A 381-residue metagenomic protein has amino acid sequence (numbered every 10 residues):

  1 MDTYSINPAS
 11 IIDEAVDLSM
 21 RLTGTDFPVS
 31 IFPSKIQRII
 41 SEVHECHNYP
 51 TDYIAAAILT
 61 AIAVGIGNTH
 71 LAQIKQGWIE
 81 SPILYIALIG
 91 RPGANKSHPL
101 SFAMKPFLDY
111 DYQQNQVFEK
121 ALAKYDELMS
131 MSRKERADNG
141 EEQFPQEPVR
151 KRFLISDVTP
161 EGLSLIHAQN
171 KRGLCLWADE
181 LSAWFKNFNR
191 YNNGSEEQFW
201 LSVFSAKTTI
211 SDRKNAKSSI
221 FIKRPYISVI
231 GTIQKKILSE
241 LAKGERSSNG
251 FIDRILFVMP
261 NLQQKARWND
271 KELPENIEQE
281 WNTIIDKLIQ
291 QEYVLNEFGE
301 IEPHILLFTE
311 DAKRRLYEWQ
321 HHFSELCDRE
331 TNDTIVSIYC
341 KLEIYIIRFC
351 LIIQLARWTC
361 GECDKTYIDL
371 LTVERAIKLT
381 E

Functional and structural regions predicted by a protein language model:
M1-E381: Phosphate-handling catalytic cores of nucleic-acid transaction enzymes
